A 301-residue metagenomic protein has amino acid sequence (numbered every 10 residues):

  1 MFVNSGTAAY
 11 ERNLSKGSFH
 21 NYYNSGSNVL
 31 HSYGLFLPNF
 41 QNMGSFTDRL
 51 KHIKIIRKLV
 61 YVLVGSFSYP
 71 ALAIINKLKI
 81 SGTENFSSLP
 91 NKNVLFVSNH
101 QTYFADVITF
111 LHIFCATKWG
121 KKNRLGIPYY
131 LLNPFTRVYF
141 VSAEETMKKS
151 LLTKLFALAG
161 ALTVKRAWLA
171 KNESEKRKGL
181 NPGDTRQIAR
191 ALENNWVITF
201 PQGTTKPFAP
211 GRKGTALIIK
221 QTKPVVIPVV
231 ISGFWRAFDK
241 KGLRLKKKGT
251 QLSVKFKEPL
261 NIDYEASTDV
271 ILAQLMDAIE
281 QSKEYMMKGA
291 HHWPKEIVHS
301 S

Functional and structural regions predicted by a protein language model:
F2-Y33, F46-H52, L169, E173-S301: Non-catalytic C-terminal accessory region of glycerolipid acyltransferases and related lyso-lipid remodeling enzymes
S25-S81, T109, S150-A159: A transmembrane-helix-recognition feature enriched in membrane-embedded lipid enzymes and envelope glyco-/phospholipid
V64-L72, K165-G179: Acidic/glycine-enriched edge-of-secondary-structure segments
S68-Q101, L111: Helix-to-loop junction immediately C-terminal to a conserved catalytic motif
I74, K92, L158-A159, N194-N195 (+1 more regions): Structured helix-beta-strand junction loops
I80-T83, K149, P182-T185: Structural motif corresponding to alpha-helix initiation and N-cap regions
S88, L155-F156, A191, I218: Structural alpha-helical scaffold elements that stabilize or flank donor/cofactor-binding regions in carbohydrate
P90-E175: Catalytic core of membrane glycerolipid acyltransferases/transacylases, capturing the structured, soluble-facing
